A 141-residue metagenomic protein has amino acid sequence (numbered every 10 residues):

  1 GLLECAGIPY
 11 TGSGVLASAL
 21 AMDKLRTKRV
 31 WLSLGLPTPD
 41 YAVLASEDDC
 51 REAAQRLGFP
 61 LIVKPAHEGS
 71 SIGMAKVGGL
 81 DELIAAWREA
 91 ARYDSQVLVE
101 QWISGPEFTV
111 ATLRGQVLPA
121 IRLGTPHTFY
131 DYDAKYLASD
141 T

Functional and structural regions predicted by a protein language model:
G1-E4: N-terminal glycine-rich "phosphate-gripper" loop used for MgATP/nucleotide binding and carboxylate activation
I8, E68, K135-L137: Short connector loops/turns at beta-strand edges and beta->alpha or beta->beta junctions
P9, S13-V15: Short beta->alpha connector loops at strand-helix junctions that form conserved, small/polar/Pro-enriched
S18-P106: Active-site nucleotide/adenylate-binding loops and adjacent lid/helix of ATP-dependent enzymes
G78-T141: Phosphate-binding site of ATP-dependent enzymes
